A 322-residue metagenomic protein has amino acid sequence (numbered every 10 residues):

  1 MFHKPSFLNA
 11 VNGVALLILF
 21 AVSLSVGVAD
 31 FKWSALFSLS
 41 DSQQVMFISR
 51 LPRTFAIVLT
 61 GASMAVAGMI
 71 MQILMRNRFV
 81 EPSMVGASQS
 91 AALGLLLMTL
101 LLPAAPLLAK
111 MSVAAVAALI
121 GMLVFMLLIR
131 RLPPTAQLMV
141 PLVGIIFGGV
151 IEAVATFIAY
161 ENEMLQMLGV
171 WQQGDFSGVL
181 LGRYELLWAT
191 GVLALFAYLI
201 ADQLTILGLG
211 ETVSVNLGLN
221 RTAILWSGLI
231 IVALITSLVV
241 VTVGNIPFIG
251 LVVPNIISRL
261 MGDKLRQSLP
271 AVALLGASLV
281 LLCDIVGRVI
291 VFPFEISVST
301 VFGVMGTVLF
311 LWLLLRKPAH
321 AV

Functional and structural regions predicted by a protein language model:
M1-V322: Alpha-helical transmembrane segments in inner-membrane proteins
